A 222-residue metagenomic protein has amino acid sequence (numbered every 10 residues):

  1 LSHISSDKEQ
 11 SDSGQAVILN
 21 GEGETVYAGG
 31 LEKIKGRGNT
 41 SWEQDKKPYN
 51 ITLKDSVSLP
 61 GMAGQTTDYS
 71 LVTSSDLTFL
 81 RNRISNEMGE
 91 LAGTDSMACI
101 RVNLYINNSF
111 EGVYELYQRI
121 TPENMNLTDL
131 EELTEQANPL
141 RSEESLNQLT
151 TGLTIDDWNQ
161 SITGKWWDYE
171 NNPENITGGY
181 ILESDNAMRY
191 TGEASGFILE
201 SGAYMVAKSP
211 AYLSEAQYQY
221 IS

Functional and structural regions predicted by a protein language model:
L1-I84, T150, I162: Conserved NTP-binding catalytic cores of kinases and kinase-like/nucleotidyltransferase enzymes across multiple kinase
K33-R37, K46, R101, R119 (+1 more regions): Basic side chains
V57-S58, T66, A92-M97, S109-S222: Internal "kinase-insert"/substrate-recognition segments embedded within catalytic cores of ATP-dependent enzymes
S74-S109: A conserved helix-loop-beta module that forms one wall/lid of the active-site cleft in ATP-utilizing catalytic domains
